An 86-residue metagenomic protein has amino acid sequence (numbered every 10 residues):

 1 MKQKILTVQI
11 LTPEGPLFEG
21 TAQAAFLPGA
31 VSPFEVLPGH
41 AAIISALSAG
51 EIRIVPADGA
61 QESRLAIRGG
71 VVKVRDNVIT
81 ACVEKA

Functional and structural regions predicted by a protein language model:
M1-I5: Extreme N-terminus of proteins, especially the signal/transit-peptide cleavage junction and the first residues
L6-A86: Compact, glycine-rich, soluble single-domain proteins
